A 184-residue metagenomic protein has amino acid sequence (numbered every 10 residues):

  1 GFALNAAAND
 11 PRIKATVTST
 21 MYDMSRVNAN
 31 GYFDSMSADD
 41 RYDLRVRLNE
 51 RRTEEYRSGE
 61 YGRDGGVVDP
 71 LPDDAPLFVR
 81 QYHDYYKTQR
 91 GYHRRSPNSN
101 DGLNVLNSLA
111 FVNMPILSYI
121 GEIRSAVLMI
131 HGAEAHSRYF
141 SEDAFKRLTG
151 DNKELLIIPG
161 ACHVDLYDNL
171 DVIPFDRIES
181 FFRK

Functional and structural regions predicted by a protein language model:
F2-K87: Alpha/beta-hydrolase-fold enzymes
A15, A110-R124: The feature captures the conserved acid-bearing segment of alpha/beta-hydrolase catalytic domains
T16, L155-I157: Conserved beta-strand scaffold positions in the cores of enzyme catalytic domains, especially in NTP/NDP-utilizing
R90-V112: Hydrophobic, aromatic-rich cap/lid helix
I123, M129-H131: Short beta-strand/loop motif that positions the catalytic acidic residue of the alpha/beta-hydrolase fold
G132-A135, G160-C162: Acidic beta-to-alpha connecting loop that harbors the catalytic carboxylate
A133-E154: Conserved loop-alpha-helix segment in the C-terminal half of the alpha/beta-hydrolase fold that carries the catalytic
P159-K184: Catalytic active-site module of serine/aspartate enzymes centered on a nucleophile-bearing elbow/loop
